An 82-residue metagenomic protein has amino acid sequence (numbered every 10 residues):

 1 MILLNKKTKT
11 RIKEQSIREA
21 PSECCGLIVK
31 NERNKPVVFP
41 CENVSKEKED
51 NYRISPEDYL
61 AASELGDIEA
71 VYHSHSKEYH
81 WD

Functional and structural regions predicted by a protein language model:
M1-I68, S76-D82: Conserved beta-strand-loop surface patch within small alpha/beta domains used for substrate/adaptor or ligand engagement
